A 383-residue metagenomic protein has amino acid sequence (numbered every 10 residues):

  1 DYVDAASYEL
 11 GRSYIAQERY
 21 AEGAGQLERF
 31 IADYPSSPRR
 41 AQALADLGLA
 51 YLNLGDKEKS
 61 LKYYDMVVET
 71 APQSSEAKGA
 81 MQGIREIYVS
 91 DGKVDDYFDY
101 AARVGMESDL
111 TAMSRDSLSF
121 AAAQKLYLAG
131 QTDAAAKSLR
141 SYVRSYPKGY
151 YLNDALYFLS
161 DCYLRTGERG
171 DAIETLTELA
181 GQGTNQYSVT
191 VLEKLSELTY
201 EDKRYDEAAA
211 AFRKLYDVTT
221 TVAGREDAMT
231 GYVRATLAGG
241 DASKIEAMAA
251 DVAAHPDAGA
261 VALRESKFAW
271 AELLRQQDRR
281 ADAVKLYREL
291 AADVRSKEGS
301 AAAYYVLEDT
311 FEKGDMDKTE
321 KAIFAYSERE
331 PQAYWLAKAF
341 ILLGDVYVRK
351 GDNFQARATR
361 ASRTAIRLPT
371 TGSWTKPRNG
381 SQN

Functional and structural regions predicted by a protein language model:
D1-N383: Acidic, polar-rich low-complexity tracts and alpha-helical solenoid repeat scaffolds
